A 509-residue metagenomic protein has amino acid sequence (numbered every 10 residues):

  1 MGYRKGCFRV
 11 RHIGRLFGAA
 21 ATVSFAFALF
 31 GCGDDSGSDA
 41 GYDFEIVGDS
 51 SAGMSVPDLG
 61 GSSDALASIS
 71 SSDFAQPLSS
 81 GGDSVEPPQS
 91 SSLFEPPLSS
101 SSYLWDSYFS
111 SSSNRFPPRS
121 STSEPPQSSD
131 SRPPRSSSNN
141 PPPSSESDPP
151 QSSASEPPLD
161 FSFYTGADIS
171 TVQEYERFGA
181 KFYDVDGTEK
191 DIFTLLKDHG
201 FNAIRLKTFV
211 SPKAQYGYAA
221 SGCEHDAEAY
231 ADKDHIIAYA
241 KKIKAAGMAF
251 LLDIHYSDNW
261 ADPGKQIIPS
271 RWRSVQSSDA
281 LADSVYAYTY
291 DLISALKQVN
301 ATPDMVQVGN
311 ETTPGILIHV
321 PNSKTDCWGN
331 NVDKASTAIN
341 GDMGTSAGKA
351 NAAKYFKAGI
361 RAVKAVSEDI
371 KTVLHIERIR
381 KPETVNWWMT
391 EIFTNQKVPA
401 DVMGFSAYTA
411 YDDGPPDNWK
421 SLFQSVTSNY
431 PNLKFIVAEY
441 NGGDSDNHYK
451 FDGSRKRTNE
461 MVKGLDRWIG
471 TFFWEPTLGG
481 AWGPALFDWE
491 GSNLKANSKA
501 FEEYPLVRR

Functional and structural regions predicted by a protein language model:
M1-G31: Sec-dependent bacterial lipoprotein signal peptides
V23-S128, P133-P157: Bacterial Sec-dependent N-terminal signal peptides
P157-L195: Boundary/entry segment of secreted carbohydrate-active catalytic domains
F163-I169, N202-L206, F250-I254, D304-V308 (+4 more regions): Hydrophobic faces of well-ordered beta-strands that scaffold small-molecule active sites in alpha/beta enzyme cores
G179-K197, V285-A295, P382-N395, R455-M461: Short, acidic/polar
T194-G348, A352-K371, E377-I379, N447: Substrate-binding cleft and catalytic face of glycoside hydrolase catalytic domains, especially the flexible beta-alpha
D304, N310, L374-R378, V385-D417 (+2 more regions): Aromatic- and acid-rich polysaccharide-binding/catalytic face of secreted or lumenal carbohydrate-active enzymes
A407-D412, L433-R509: Substrate-binding cleft of secreted/luminal carbohydrate-active enzymes
